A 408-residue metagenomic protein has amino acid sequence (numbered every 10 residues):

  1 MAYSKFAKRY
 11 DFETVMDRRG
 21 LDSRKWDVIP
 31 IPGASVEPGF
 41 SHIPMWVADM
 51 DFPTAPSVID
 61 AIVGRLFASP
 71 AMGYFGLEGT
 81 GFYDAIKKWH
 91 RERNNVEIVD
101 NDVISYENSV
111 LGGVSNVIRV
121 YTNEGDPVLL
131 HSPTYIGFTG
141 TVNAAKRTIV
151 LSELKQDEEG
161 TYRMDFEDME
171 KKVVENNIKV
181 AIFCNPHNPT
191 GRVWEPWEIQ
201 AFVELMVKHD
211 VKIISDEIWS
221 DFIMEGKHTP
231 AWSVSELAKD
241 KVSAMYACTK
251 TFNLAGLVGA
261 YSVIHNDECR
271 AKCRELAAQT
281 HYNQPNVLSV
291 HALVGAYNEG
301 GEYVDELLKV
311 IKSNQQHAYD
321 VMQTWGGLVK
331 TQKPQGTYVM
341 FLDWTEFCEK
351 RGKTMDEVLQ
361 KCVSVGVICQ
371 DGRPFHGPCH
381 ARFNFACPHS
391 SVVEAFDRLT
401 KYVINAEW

Functional and structural regions predicted by a protein language model:
K5-S109, N116, A296, A406-W408: N-terminal small-domain helix-loop-helix segment of the aminotransferase-like
F67, A71-E204, D221-F222, G226-E236 (+2 more regions): Conserved core of the PLP fold type I
K88, K350-W408: PLP-dependent enzyme catalytic core of the Aspartate aminotransferase-like
A145, N176, K208-H209, V365 (+1 more regions): Helix C-cap/helix->beta junction micro-motif
S235-K312, Y319-V321, D397: Conserved core segment of the aminotransferase class I/II
V294, V310-Y319, T331-T345, C379: Conserved glycine-rich beta-strand-loop-beta hairpin in the small C-terminal domain of fold type I
